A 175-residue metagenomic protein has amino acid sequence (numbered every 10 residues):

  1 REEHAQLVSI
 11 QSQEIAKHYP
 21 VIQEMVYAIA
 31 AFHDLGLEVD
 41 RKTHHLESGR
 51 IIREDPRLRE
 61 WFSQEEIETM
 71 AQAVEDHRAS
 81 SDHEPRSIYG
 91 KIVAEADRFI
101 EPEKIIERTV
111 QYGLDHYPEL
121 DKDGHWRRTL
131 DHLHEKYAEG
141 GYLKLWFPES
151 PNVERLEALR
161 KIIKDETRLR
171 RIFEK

Functional and structural regions predicted by a protein language model:
R1-V21, F32, S81-K175: Divalent metal-dependent phosphate-bond-processing catalytic cores, especially two-metal-ion Mg2+/Mn2+ enzymes that act
L7-I15, T43-R59: An active-site-proximal "capping" alpha-helix that borders the catalytic cofactor pocket
Q23-D40, H44-S48, T69-A79, D97: His-Asp-centered metal-binding catalytic motifs of divalent-metal-dependent phosphohydrolases/nucleases
E24, Q64-E65, G90: Sparse recognition of residues in long alpha-helices and their boundaries
G49-H83: Hydrophobic, well-structured mid-protein blocks that either form specific transmembrane helices
